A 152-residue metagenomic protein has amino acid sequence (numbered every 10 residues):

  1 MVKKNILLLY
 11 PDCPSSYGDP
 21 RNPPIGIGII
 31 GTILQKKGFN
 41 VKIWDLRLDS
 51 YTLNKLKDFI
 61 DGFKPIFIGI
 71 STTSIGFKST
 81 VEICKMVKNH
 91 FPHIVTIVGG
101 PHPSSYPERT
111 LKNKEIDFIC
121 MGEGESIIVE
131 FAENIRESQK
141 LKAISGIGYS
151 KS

Functional and structural regions predicted by a protein language model:
M1-N5, E137: Short, Lys/Arg-enriched, disordered terminal segments
K4-Y17, F67: Nucleotide-activated donor-dependent transferases that construct or modify glycoconjugates
Y10, N22-P23, K64: Intrinsic-disorder/low-complexity coil detector
S15-I27: Glycine- and acidic-residue-enriched helix-capping/strand-helix junction motifs
G28-T32: Histidine-anchored nucleotide/phosphate-binding helix
I33-S152: Glycine-rich beta-alpha loop elements in corrinoid/cobalamin-binding modules across cobalamin-dependent enzymes
